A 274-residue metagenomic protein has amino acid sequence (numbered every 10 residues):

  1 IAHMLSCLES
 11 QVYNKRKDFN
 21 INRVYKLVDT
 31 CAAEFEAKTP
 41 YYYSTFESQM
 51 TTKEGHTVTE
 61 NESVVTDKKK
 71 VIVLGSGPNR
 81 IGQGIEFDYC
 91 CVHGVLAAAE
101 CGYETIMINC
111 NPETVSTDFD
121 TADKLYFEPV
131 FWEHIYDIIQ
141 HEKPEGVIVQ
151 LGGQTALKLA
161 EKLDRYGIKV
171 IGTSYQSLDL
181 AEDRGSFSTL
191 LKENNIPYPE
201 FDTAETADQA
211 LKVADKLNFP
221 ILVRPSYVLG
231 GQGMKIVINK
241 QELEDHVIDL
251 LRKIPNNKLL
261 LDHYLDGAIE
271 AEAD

Functional and structural regions predicted by a protein language model:
H3, L8-S10, N14, D18-D274: N-terminal beta-alpha lobe that positions the nucleotide/phosphoryl donor in ATP/NTP-coupled carboxylate activation
